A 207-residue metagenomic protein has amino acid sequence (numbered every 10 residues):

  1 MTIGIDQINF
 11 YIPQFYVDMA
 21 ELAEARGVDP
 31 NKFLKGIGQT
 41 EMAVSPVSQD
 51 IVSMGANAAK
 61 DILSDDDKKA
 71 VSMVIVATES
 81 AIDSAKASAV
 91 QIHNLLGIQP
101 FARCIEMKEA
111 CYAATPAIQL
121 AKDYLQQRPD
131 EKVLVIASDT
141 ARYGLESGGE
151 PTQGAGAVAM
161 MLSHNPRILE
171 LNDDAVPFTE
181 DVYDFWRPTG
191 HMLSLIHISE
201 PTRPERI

Functional and structural regions predicted by a protein language model:
M1-T40: N-terminal amphipathic/basic leader segments beginning at the initiator methionine
F10-Y11, A77-D83, E109-A113, A137-R142 (+1 more regions): Acidic, glycine-rich active-site loops and adjacent beta-strand->loop/helix elements that engage anionic groups
Y16-V17, A85-A87, I118-Q119, G144-E150 (+2 more regions): Short acidic, glycine/serine/threonine-rich loops at helix termini
K32-G36, T40-S53, E79-K132: Conserved catalytic cysteine-centered active-site region of acyl-thioester-dependent Claisen-condensing enzymes
A58-S72: Phosphate/pyrophosphate-binding loops at sites that engage ATP/ADP/AMP, CoA/4′-phosphopantetheine, polyphosphate
Q126-M160: Flexible, glycine-rich active-site loops centered on histidine and acidic residues that chelate a metal or position
L162-L169: Channel- or pocket-lining gating/hinge segments that regulate access to a cavity or pore
I196-E200, P204-I207: Single conserved hydrophobic/aromatic residue that forms the stacking wall/gate of nucleotide- or nucleobase-binding
